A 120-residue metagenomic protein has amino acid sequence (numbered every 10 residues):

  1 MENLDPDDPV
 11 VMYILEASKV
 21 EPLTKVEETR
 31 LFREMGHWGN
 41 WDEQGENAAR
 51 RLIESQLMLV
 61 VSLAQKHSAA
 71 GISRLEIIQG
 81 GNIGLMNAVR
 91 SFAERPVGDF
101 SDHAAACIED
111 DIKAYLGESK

Functional and structural regions predicted by a protein language model:
E2-K120: Alpha-helical promoter-recognition and RNA polymerase-docking modules of transcription initiation factors, dominated by
